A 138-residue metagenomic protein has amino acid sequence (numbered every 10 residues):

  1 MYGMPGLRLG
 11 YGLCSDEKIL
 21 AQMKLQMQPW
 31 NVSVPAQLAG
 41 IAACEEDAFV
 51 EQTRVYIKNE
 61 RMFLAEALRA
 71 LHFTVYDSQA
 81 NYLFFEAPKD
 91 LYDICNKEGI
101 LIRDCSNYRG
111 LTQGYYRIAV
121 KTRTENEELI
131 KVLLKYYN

Functional and structural regions predicted by a protein language model:
M1-R69, F73-T74: PLP-dependent aminotransferase class I/II
G3, V75-D77, R109-L111: Short, flexible turn/loop "capping" segments at secondary-structure junctions
L7-R8, Q79-N81, T112-Y116: Short amphipathic alpha-helical segments
L13, F84-E86, A119-K121: Short hydrophobic/aromatic beta-strand micro-patches that form the beta-sheet surface supporting nucleotide- or nucleic
M23, L91-I94, L129-V132: Hydrophobic side chains in well-ordered alpha-helices
I57-K58, M62, E66-G99: Conserved PLP-binding catalytic core of the aspartate aminotransferase-like
K97, N107-N138: PLP-dependent enzyme catalytic core of the Aspartate aminotransferase-like
I102-D104: Hydrophobic residues in well-ordered beta-strands that form the structural core
